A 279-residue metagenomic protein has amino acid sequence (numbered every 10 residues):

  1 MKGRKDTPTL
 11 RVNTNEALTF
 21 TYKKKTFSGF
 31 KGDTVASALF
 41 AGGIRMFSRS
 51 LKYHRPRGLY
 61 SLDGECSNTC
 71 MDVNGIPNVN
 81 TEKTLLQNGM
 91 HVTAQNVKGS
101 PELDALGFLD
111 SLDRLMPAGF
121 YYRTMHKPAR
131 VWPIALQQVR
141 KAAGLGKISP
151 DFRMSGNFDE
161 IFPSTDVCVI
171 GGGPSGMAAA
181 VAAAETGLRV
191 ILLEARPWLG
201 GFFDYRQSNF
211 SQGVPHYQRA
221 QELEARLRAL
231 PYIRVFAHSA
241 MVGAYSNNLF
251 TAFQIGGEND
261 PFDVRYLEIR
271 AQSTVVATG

Functional and structural regions predicted by a protein language model:
M1-G279: Residues forming the flavin
